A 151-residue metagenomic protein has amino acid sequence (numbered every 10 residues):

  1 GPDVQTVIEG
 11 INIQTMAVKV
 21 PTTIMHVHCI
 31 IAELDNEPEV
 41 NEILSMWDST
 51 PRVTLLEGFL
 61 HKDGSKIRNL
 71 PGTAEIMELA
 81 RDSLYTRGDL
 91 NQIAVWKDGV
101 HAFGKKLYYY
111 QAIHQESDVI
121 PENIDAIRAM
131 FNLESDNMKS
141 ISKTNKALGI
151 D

Functional and structural regions predicted by a protein language model:
G1-Y110: C-terminal substrate-binding/catalytic lobe of Rossmann-fold NAD(P)-dependent oxidoreductases
E78-D151: NAD(P)-dependent Rossmann-like dehydrogenase/reductase catalytic/cofactor-binding core
